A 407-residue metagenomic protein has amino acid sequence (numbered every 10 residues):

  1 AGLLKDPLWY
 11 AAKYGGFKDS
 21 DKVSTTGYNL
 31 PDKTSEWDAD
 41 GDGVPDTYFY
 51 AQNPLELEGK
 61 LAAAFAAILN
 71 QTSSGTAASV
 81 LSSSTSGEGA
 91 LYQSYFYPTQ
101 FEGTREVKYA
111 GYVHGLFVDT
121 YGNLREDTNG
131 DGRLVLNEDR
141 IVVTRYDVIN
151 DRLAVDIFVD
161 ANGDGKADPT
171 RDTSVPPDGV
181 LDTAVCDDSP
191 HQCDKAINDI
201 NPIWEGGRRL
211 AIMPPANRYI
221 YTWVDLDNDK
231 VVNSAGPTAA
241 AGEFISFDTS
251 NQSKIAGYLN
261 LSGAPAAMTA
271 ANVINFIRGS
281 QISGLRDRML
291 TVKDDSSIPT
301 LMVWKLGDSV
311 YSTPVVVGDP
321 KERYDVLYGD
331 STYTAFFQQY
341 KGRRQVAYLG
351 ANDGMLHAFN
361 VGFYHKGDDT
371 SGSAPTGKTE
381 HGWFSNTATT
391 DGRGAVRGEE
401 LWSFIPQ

Functional and structural regions predicted by a protein language model:
A1-Q407: A fold-level detector for beta-propeller and closely related beta-sheet-rich head/sensor domains
